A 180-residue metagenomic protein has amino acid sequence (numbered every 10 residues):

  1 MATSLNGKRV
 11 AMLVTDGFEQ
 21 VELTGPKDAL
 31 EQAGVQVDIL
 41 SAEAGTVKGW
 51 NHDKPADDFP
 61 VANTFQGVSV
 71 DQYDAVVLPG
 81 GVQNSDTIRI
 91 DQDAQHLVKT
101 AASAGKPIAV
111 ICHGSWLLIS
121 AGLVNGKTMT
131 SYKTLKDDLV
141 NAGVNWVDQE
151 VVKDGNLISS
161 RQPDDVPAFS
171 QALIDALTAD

Functional and structural regions predicted by a protein language model:
M1-A104, I108, W116-T128, K136-D180: Extended, subdomain-level signal for the structured scaffold at the beginning of enzyme domains
C112: Catalytic nucleophile serine of serine hydrolases, specifically the conserved "nucleophile elbow" pentapeptide
